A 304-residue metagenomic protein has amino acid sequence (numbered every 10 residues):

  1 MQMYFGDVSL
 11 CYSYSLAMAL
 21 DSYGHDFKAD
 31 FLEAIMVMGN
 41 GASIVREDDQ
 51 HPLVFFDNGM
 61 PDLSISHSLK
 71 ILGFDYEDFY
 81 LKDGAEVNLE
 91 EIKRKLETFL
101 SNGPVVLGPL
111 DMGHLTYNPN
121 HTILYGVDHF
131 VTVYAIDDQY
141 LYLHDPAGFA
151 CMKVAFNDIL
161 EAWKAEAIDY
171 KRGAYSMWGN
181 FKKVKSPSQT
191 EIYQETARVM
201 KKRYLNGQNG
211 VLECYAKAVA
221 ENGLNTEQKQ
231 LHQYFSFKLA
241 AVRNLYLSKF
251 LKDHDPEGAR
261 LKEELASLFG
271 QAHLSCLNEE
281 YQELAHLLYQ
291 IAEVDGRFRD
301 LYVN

Functional and structural regions predicted by a protein language model:
M1-L89, K182, Q233: Cysteine-nucleophile protease catalytic domains, especially the papain-like/related folds used in DUB/UBL proteases
S9, N58, A85, L89 (+7 more regions): Intrinsic-disorder-associated interaction segments
Y14-S22, L239-K249: Short, hydrophobic/amphipathic alpha-helical patches that form generic packing surfaces within helical domains
S15, S64-H67, E91, K95 (+6 more regions): Exposed alpha-helical structural elements
Y23-R46, H51-D57, E86-D137, H144 (+1 more regions): Active-site-adjacent substructure of cysteine-protease-like catalytic cores
D62-M112, S176-E191: Predominantly the structural core of cysteine protease catalytic domains
D138-V242: Noncatalytic regulatory segments and standalone regulatory/sensor domains
N244-N304: Charged, long alpha-helical assembly modules
